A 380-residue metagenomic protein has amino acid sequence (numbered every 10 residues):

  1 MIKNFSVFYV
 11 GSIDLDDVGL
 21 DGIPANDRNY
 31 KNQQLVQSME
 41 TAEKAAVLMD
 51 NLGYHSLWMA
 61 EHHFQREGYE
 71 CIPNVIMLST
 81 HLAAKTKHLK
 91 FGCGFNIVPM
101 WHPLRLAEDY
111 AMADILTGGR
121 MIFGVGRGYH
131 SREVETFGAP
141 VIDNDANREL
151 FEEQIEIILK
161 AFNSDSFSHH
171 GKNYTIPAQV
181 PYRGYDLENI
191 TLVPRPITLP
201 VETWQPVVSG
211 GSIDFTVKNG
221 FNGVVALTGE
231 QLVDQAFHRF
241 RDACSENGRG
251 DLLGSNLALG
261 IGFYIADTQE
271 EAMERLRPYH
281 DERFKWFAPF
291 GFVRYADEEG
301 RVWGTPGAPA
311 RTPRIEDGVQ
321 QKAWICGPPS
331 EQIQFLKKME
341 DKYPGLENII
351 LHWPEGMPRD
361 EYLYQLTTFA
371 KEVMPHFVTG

Functional and structural regions predicted by a protein language model:
M1-H88, V201: N-terminal beta1-alpha1-beta2 module of alpha/beta enzyme domains
I2, V7-G22, N26-D27, D145-L192 (+2 more regions): An alpha-helical appendage that flanks or caps ligand/catalytic pockets
K3-Y9, L57-M59, K90-C93, M121-V125 (+4 more regions): Hydrophobic faces of well-ordered beta-strands that scaffold small-molecule active sites in alpha/beta enzyme cores
D16, H102-N219, N247, D251: Internal, glycine-rich beta/alpha segment that forms the wall or movable "lid" of small-molecule/cofactor binding
I23-E40, N96-L104, T198-V208, F263-A266 (+1 more regions): Active-site mouth loops of central-metabolism enzymes
Q37-L48, D109, V207-D214, E331-M339: Short, acidic/polar
M49, G53, E61, L82 (+10 more regions): Conserved, mostly hydrophobic/aromatic
D50, M100-L104, G119, R132-V134 (+2 more regions): Conserved N-terminal glycine/acidic-rich loop preference
